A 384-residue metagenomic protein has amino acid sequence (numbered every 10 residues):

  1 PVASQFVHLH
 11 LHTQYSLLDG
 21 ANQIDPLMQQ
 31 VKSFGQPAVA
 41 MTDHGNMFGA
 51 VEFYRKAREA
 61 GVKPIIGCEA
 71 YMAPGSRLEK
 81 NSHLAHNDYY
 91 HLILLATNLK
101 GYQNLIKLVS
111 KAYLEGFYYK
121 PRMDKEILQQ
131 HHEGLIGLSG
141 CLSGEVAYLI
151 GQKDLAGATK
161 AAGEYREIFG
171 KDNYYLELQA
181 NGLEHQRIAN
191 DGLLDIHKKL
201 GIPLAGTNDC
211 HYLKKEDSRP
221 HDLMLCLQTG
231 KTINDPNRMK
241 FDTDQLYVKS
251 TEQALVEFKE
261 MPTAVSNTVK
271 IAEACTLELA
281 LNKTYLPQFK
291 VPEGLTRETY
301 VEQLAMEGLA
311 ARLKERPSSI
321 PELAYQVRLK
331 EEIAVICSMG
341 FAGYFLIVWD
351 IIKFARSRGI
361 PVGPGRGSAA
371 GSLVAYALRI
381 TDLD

Functional and structural regions predicted by a protein language model:
P1-D384: Phosphodiester-processing cores and adjacent nucleic acid-binding clamps
